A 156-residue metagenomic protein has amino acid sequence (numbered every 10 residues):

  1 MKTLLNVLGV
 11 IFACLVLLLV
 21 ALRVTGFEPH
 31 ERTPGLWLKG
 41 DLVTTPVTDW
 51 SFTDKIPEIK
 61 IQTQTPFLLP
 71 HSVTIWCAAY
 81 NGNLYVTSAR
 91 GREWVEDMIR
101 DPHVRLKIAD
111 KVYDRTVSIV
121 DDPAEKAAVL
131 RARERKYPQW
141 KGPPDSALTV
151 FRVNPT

Functional and structural regions predicted by a protein language model:
M1-L4: Positively charged n-region of N-terminal signal peptides that target proteins for export
N6-R23: Hydrophobic membrane-insertion alpha-helices, especially the h-region of bacterial N-terminal signal peptides
R23-H71: Short, conserved active-site entrance elements at the starts or edges of catalytic domains
E31-P34, P46-S51, I56-I59, W76-A79 (+2 more regions): N-terminal start-of-chain detector that recognizes signal peptides and the immediate post-cleavage beginning
L38-D41, K55-P57, Q64-T65, N83-V86 (+2 more regions): A short linear-motif detector with a strong N-terminal bias
V47-D49, G91-T156: Short, structured beta-strand-loop surface elements
T53, L69-H71, A78, I99 (+1 more regions): Extracellular/periplasmic catalytic domains that process cell-envelope and extracellular macromolecules
I56-R90, V104-K107, D114-T116: Short beta-strand segments
